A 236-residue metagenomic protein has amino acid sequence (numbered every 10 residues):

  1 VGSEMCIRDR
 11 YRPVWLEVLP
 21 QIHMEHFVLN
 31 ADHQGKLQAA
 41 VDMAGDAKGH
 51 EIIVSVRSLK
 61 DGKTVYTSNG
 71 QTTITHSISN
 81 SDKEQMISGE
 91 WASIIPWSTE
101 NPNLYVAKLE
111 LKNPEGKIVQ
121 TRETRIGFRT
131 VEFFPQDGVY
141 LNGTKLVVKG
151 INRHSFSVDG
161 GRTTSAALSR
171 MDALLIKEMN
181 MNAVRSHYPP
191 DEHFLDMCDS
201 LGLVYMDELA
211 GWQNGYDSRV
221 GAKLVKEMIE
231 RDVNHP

Functional and structural regions predicted by a protein language model:
S3-E4, R8-E192, D196-Y205, L224-E227: Secreted/periplasmic carbohydrate-active enzymes, especially glycoside hydrolases
T164, Y216-V220: Alpha-helix N-cap and loop-to-helix initiation/capping positions
L209-G215: Short, acidic/turn-prone active-site loops that include or flank metal/cofactor- and phosphate-binding residues
E227-P236: Active-site groove signature of glycoside hydrolases
